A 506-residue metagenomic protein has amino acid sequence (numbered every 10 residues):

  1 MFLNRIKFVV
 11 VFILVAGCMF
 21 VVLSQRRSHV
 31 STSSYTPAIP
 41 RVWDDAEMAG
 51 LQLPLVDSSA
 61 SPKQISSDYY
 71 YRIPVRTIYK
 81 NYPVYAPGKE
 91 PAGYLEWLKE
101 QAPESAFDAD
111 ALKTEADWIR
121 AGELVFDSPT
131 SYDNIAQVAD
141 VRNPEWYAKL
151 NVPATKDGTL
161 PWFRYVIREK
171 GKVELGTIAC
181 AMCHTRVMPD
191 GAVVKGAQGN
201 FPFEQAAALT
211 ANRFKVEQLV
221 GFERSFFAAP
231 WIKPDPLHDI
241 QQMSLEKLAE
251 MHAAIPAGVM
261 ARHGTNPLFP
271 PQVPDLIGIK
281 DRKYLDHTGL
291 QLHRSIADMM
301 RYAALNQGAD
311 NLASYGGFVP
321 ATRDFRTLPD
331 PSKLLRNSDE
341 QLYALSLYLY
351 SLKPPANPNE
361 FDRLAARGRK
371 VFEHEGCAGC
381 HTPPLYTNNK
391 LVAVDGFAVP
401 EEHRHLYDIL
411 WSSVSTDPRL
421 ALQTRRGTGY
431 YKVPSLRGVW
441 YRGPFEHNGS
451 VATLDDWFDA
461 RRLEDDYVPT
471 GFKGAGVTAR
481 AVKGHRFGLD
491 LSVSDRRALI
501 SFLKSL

Functional and structural regions predicted by a protein language model:
M1-L3: N-terminal secretory signal peptides that target proteins for export/translocation
R5-F8, G17-L506: Periplasmic c-type cytochrome electron-transfer domains
V11-I13: Sec-dependent bacterial lipoprotein signal peptides
